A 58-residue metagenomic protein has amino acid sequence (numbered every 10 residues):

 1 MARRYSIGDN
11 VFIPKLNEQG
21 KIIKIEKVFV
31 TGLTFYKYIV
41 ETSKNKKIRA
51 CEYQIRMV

Functional and structural regions predicted by a protein language model:
A2-L16: Short coil-to-beta transition motif at edge beta-strands of beta-rich domains
R3-S6, G32-L33, I48: Short solvent-exposed loop/turn micro-motifs enriched in small/polar/acidic residues
F12, K27-L33, K44-N45, Y53: Intrinsic disorder/low-complexity segments
K15-E18, S43: Short, ordered coil/turn segments that flank beta-strands lining enzyme active or ligand-binding pockets
E18-V28: Short beta-strand-centered aromatic/proline hotspots
L33-I39: Short aromatic-glycine-enriched beta-strand elements
V40-V58: Intrinsically disordered, low-complexity, charged/polar segments
